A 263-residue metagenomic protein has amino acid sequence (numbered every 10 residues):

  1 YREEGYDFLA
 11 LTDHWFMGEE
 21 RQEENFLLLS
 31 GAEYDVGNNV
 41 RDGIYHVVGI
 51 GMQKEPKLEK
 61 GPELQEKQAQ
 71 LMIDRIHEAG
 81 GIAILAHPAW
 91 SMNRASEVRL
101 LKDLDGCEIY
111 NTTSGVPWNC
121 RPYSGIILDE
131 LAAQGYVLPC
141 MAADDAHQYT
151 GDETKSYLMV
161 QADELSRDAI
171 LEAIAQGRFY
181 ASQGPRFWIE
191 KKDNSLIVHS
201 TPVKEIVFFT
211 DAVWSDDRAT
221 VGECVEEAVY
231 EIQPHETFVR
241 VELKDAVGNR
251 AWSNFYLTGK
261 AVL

Functional and structural regions predicted by a protein language model:
Y1-A86, M92-D103, E108-L128, A143 (+4 more regions): A metal-dependent hydrolase metal-coordination microenvironment
D129-A133: Short amphipathic alpha-helices and their capping/turn segments at secondary-structure boundaries
Q134-P139, D144-L263: C-terminal functional module detector
